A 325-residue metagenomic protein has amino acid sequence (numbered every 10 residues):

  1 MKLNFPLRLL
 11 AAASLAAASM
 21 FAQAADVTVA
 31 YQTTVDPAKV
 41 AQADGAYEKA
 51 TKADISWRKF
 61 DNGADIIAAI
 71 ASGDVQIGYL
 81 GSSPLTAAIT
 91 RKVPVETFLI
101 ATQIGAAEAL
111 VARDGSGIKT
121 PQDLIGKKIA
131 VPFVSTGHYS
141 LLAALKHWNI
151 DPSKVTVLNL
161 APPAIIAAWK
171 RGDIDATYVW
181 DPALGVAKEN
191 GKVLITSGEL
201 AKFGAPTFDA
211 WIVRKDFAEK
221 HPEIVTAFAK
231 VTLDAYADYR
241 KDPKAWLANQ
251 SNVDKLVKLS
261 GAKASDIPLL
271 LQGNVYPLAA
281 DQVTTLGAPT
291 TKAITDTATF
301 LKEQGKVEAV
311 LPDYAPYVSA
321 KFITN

Functional and structural regions predicted by a protein language model:
M1-A11: Bacterial N-terminal signal peptides that target proteins for export
A18-A24: Sec/Tat signal peptide C-region and signal peptidase I cleavage site
A25-D151, T156-N159, D175-D181, S197 (+1 more regions): Short, glycine-/small- and polar/acidic-enriched structural segments that line small-molecule recognition paths
E48-K52, E199-F203, P277-P289: Short, solvent-exposed loop/beta-turn-alpha elements that line the ligand-binding surface or hinge of extracytoplasmic
T51, D74, Y79, I89 (+11 more regions): Sec/Tat-exported extracytoplasmic proteins
S83, A164-V257: Pocket-lining segment of extracytoplasmic ligand-binding domains
E219-K306: Secondary-structure end/capping motifs
T299, E303-N325: Hinge/cleft segment of the Venus flytrap/periplasmic-binding protein
